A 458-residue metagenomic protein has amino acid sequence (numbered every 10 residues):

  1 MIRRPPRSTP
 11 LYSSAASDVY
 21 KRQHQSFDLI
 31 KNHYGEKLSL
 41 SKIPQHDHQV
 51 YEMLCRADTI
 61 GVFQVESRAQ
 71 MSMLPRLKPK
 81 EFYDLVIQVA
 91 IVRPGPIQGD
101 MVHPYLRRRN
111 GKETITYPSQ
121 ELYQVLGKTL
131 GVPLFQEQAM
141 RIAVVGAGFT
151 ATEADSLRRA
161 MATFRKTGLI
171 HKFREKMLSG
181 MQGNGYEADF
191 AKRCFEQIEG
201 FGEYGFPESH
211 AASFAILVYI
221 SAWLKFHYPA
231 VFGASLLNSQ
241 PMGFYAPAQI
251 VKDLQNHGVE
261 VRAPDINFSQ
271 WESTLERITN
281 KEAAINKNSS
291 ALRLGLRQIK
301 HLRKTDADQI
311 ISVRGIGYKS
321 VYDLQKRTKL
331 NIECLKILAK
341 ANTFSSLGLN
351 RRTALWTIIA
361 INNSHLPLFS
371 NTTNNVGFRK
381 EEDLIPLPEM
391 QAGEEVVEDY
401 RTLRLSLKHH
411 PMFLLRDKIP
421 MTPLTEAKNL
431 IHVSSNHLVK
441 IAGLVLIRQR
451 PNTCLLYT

Functional and structural regions predicted by a protein language model:
M1-P10, A15-A16: Positively charged, low-complexity/disordered segments
S14-L456: Noncatalytic, beta-rich nucleic-acid-contacting surfaces in large DNA/RNA-processing enzymes
